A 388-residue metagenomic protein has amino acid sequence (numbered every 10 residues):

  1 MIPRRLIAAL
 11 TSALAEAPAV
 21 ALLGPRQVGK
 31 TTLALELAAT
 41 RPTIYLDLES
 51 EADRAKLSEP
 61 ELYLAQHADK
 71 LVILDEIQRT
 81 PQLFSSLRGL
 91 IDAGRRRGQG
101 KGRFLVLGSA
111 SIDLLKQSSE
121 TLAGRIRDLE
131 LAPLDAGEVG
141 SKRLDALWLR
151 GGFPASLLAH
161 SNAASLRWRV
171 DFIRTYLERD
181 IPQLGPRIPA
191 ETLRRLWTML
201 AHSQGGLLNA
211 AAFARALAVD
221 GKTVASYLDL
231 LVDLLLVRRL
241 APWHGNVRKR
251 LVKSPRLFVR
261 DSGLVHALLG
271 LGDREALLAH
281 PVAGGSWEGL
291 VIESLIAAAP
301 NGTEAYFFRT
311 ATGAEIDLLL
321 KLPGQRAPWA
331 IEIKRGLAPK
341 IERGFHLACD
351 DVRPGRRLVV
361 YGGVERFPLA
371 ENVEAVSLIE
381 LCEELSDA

Functional and structural regions predicted by a protein language model:
P3, I7-A8, S12-A21, P25 (+6 more regions): A cross-kingdom feature that marks ATP-driven nucleic-acid transaction machinery
A19-A21, D69-I73, R103: Residue-level preference for the first positions of well-ordered beta-strands
I44-L71: Short glycine-rich substrate-engagement loop in P-loop NTPases that contacts/grips substrate
A68-S86: Conserved P-loop NTPase "ATPase switch" module shared by AAA+ and STAND
F84-V106, E120: Conserved catalytic/switch belt of AAA+ P-loop NTPases
L107-I112, P133-L134, Y361-G363: A short beta-strand-to-loop transition that corresponds to the Sensor-1 phosphate-sensing loop of AAA+ P-loop ATPases
I112-R127, R143: Short regulatory helix/loop adjacent to the ATP-binding pocket of P-loop NTPases
A132-S286, L290-A298, T303-A311: Interdomain hinge/linker elements that couple catalytic modules in large macromolecular machines
